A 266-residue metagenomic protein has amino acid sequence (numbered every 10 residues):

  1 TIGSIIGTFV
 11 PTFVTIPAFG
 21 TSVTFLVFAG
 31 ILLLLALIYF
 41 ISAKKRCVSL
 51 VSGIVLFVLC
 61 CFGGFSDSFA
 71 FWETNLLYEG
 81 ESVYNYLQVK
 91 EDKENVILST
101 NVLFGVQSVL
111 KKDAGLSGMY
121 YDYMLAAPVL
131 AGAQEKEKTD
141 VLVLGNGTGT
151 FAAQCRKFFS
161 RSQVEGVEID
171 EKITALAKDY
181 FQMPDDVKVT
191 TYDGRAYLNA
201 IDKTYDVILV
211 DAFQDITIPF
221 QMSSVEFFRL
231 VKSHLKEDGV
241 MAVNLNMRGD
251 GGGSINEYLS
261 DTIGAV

Functional and structural regions predicted by a protein language model:
I5-F9, L33: Hydrophobic/small/kink-forming positions within alpha-helical transmembrane segments of polytopic membrane proteins
T12-I16: Small-residue-mediated transmembrane helix hinge/kink sites in multi-pass secondary transporters
S42-V55: Membrane-interfacial entry segments at the cytosolic side of transmembrane helices
L56-E165, D170-F181, S254, L259: Class I S-adenosylmethionine
M183-G194: Conserved SAM-binding strand-loop segment of SAM-dependent methyltransferases
N199-L209: A short acidic, Gly/Pro-enriched loop at the edge of an enzyme's catalytic core that lines a small-molecule cofactor
S223-E237: A short glycine-rich, Lys/Arg-flanked "PGG" loop and its adjoining helix->strand segment in the class I
D238-L245: Conserved beta-strand signature within the Rossmann-like core of class I S-adenosyl-L-methionine
